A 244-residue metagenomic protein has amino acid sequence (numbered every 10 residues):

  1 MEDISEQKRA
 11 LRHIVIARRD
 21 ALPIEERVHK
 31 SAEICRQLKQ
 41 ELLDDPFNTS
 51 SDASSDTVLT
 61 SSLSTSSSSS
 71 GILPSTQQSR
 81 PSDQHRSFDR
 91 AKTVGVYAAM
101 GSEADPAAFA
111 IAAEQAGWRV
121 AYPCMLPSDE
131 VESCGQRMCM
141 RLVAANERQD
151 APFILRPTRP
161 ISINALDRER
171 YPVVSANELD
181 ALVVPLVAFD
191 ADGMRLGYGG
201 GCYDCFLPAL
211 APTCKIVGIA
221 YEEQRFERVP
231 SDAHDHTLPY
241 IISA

Functional and structural regions predicted by a protein language model:
E2-H13, A17-R27, L166-L182, A191-M194 (+1 more regions): Surface-exposed, charge/polar-rich loops and edge strands
E2-T65, S70-N177: N-terminal active-site beta-alpha-beta segment that forms phosphate/nucleotide-binding and substrate-recognition loops
S68, K92, D190, M194-Y198 (+1 more regions): Generic detector of intrinsically disordered, low-complexity, polar/charged segments
F88, Y97, Y122, F189 (+3 more regions): Aromatic side chains
Y97, P185, A244: Conserved residues at the C-terminal ends of beta-strands
M100-S102, V187-A191: Short glycine-rich anion-binding loops that position phosphate/pyrophosphate groups of nucleotides and phosphorylated
D105-I111, G193-L207: Short Gly/Thr/Asp-enriched flexible loops that form oxyanion-binding sites at enzyme active sites
V120, L182-V184: Conserved alpha/beta enzyme-core scaffold
